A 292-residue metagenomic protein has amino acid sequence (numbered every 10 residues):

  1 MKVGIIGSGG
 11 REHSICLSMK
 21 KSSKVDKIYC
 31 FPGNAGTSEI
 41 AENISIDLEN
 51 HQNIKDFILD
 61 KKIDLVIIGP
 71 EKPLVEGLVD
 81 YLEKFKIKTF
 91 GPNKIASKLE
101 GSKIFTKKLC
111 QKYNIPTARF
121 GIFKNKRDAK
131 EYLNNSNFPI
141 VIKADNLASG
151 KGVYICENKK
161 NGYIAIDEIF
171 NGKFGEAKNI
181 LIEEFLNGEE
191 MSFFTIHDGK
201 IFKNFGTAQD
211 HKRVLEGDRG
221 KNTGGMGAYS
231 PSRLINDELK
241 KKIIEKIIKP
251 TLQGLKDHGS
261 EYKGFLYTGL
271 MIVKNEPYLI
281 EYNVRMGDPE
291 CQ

Functional and structural regions predicted by a protein language model:
M1-K94: ATP-binding N-terminal substructure of ATP-dependent carboxylate-amine bond-forming enzymes
I5, C30-F31, I67-I68, T89-P92 (+6 more regions): General beta-strand structural signal in soluble alpha/beta enzymes
S38-A41, N53, K98-I104, L215-G217: Short, charged, surface-exposed secondary-structure boundary motifs
N43-E49, G121-N125, C156: Short acidic-hydrophobic, aromatic-tinged amphipathic segments that line or gate anion-handling sites
I58-I63, N135-S136, G175-E176: Glycine-rich phosphate-binding loop signature in dinucleotide/nucleotide-binding domains
F90-G152: A conserved helix-loop-beta module that forms one wall/lid of the active-site cleft in ATP-utilizing catalytic domains
G152-C291: Internal nucleotide-binding/catalytic subdomain
